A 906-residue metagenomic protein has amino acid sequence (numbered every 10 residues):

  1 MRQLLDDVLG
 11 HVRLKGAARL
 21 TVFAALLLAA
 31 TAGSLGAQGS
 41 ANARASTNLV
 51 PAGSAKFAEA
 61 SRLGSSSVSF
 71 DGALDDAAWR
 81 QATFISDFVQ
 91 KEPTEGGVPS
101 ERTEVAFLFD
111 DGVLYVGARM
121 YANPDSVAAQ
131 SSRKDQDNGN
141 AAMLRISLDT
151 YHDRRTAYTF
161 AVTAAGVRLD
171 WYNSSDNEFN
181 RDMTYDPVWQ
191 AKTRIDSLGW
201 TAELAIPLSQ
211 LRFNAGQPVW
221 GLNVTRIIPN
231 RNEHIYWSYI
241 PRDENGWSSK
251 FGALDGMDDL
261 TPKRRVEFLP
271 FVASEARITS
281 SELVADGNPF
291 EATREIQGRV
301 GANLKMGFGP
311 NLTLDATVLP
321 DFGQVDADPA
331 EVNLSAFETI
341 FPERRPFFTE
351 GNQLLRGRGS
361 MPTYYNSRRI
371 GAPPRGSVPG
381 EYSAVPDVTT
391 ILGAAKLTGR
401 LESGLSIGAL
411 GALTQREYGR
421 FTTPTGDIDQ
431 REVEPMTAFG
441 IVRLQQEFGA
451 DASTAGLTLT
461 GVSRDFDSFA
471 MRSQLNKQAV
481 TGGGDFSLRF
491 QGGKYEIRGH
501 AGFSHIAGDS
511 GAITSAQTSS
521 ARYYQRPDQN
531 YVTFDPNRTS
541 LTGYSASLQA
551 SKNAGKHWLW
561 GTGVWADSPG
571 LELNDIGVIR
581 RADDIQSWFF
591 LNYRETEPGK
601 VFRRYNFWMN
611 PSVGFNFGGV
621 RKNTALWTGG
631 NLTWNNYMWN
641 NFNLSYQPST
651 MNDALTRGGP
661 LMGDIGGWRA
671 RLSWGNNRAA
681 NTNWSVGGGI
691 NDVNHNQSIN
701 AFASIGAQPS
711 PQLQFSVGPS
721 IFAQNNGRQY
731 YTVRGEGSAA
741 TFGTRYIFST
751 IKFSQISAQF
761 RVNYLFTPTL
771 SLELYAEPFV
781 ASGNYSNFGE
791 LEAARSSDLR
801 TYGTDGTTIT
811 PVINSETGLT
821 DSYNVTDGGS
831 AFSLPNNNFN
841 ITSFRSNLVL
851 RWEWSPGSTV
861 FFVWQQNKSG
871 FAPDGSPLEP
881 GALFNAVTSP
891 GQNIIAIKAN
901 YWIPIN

Functional and structural regions predicted by a protein language model:
M1-A18: N-terminal secretory signal peptides that target proteins for export/translocation
A18-S34: Bacterial N-terminal signal peptides
A37-E447, S453-L457, D465-F469, S889: Structural preference for beta-rich elements and adjacent junctions enriched in aromatics
G112-L114, T156, W200, G216-W220 (+14 more regions): Outer-envelope beta-barrel architecture signal
P241-P262, G419-A479, R489-G492, K552 (+2 more regions): Outer-membrane beta-barrel transmembrane domain signature of Gram-negative proteins, especially the mid-to-C-terminal
P262-D315, F439-V532, F590, E597 (+5 more regions): Surface-exposed extracellular loop regions of Gram-negative outer-membrane beta-barrel proteins
E291-A292, S335, V385, I428-P435 (+6 more regions): Alpha-helix capping and helix-loop boundary segments enriched in small/acidic/polar residues
T390, T398, E496-R498, G502-N906: Exposed, low-structure sequence patches enriched in small/polar residues
